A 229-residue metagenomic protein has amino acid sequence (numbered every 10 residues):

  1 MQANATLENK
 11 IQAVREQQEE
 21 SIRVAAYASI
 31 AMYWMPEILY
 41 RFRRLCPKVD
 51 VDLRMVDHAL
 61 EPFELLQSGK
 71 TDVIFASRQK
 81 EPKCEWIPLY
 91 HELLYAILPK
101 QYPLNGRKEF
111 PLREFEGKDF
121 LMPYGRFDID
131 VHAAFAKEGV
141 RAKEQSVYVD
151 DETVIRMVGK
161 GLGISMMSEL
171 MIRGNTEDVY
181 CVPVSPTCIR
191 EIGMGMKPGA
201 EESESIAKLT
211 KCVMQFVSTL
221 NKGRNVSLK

Functional and structural regions predicted by a protein language model:
Q2-A25, R43-R44, P82-I87, N105-G106 (+1 more regions): Short helix-loop hinge/linker segments at domain boundaries
R15-E16, K83-L94, L98-F120, E204: Flexible hinge/capping segments at coil-to-helix
E19-E81, Y148: Central regulatory/effector-binding core of bacterial HTH transcription factors
S21-A25, I74, I97, L121 (+2 more regions): Short, well-ordered beta-strand segments
W34, Y180-N225: A late-sequence structural motif
D57-P62, Q67-K70, R126-Y180: Hydrophobic hinge/microswitch elements
P82-P88, E92-L93, R107, T153-A200: Beta-alpha-beta core module
L104, K118-G139, S203-T210, L220-V226: Secondary-structure junction motif
